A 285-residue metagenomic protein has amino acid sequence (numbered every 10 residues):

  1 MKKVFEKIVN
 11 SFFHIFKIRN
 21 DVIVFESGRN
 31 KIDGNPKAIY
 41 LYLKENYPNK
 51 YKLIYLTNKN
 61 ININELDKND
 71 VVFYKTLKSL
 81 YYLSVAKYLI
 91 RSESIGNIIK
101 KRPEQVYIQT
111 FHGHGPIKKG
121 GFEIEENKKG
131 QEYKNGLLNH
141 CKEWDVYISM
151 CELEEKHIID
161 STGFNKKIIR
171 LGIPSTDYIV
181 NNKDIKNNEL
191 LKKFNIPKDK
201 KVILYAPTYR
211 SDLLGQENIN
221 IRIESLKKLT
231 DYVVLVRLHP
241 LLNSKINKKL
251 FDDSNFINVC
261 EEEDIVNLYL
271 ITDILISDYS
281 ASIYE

Functional and structural regions predicted by a protein language model:
M1-R29: Membrane-proximal basic amphipathic "stem/tether" segments
N10-I18, I99, L138-N139, K192-P197: Short boundary motifs at domain starts and secondary-structure transition points
N20-D21, Q105, K200-I203: Nucleotide donor/acceptor-binding cores
I23-N181: Active-site and donor-binding regions of nucleotide-sugar-utilizing enzymes
D33-E45, S161, L171-K249: Conserved catalytic-core segment of nucleotide-activated headgroup transferases in glycan assembly
L53-L56, Y107-F111, T162-G163, Y205 (+5 more regions): Tryptophan-centric aromatic hotspots in well-structured domains and transmembrane helices
V72-Y88, P240-Y284: Donor nucleotide-activated moiety binding/catalytic core segment of transferases that use nucleotide-activated donors
K87-R91, N182-L190, L275-S277: Short, surface-exposed amphipathic charged segments that create phosphate/polyanion-binding patches used for binding
